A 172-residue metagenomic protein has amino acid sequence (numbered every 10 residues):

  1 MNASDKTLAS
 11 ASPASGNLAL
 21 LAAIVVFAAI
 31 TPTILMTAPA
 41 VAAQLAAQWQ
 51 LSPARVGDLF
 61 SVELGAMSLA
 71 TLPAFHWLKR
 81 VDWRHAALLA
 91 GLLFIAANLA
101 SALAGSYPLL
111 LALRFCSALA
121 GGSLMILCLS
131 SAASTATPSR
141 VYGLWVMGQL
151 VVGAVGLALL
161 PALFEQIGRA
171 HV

Functional and structural regions predicted by a protein language model:
L20, V26-L51: Extracytoplasmic
M36, L64-L72, A154: Residue-level signature of mid-helix packing/kink "hotspots" within the transmembrane helices of 12-pass Major
Q50, L103-P108: Helix-breaking motifs and short loop linkers at transmembrane-helix boundaries and internal kinks in secondary membrane
A70-W83: Helix-to-loop junctions at the C-terminal end of transmembrane segments in multipass secondary transporters
H85-L99: Structural signature of the two symmetry-related core transmembrane helices
A97, P108-S117: Paired small-residue
L113-M147: Cytoplasmic helix-loop-helix junction between adjacent transmembrane helices in 12-TM secondary transporters
L144-H171: Helix-loop-helix hairpin linking two adjacent transmembrane segments in secondary transporters
